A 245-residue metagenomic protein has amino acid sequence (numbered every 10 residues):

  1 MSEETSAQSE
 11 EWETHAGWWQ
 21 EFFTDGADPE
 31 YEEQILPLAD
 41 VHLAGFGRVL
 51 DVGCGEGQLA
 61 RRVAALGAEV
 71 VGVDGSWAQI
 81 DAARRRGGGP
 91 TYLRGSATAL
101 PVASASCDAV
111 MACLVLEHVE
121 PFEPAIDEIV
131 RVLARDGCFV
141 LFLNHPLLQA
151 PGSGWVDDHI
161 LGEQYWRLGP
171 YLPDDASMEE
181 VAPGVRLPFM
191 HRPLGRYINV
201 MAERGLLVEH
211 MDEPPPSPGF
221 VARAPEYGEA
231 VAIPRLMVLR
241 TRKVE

Functional and structural regions predicted by a protein language model:
M1-F46, Q58-R62, Q79-A82, R86: Conserved class I S-adenosyl-L-methionine
L50-V52, E56-A99: Class I SAM-dependent methyltransferase SAM/SAH-binding core
T98-A109: A short acidic, Gly/Pro-enriched loop at the edge of an enzyme's catalytic core that lines a small-molecule cofactor
A109-F122: A short SAM/SAH-binding and catalytic strip from SAM-dependent methyltransferases
E123-C138: A short glycine-rich, Lys/Arg-flanked "PGG" loop and its adjoining helix->strand segment in the class I
C138-A176: Conserved class I S-adenosyl-L-methionine
L147-P151, D157, V181-G195: Acceptor-substrate binding/catalytic loop of class I
D175, P188-M211: Short alpha-helix
